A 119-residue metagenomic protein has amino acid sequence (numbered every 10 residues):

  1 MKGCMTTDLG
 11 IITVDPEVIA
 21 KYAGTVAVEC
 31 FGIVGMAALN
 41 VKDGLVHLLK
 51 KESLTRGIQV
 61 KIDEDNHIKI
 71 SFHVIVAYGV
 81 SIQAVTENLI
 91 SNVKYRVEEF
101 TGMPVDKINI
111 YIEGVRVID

Functional and structural regions predicted by a protein language model:
M1-Y78, E87, V105-N109, E113-D119: Contiguous, often N-terminal, cationic amphipathic patches that form binding interfaces
I82-V105: Short, non-transmembrane amphipathic alpha-helical segments
